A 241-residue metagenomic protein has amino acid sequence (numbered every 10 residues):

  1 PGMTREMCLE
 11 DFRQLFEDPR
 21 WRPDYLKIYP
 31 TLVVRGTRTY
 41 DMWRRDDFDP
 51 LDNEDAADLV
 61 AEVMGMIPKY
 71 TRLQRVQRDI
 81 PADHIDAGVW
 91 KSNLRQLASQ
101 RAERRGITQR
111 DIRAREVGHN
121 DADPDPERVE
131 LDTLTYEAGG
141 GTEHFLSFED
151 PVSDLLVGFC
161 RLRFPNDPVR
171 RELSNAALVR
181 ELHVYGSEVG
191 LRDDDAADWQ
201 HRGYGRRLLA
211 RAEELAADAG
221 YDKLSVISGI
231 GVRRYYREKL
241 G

Functional and structural regions predicted by a protein language model:
P1-T39, E54-A82, L178: Conserved C-terminal portion of the radical SAM core fold that forms the substrate/S-adenosylmethionine-binding
I28-T31, Q74-V76, E149, R163 (+2 more regions): Generic beta-strand/beta-sheet core signal
Y40-L51, D194-A197: Glycine-rich tight-turn/loop motif centered on a GG-T
F48-R161, P165: C-terminal accessory regions of radical SAM enzymes
L173-Q200: Conserved acetyl-CoA binding element of GNAT-fold acetyltransferases
D195-A216: Conserved acetyl-CoA-binding loop-helix of GNAT-fold acetyltransferases
E214-S228: Conserved GNAT acetyl-CoA-binding A-motif
Y236-R237: Conserved active-site tyrosine of GNAT-family acetyltransferases
